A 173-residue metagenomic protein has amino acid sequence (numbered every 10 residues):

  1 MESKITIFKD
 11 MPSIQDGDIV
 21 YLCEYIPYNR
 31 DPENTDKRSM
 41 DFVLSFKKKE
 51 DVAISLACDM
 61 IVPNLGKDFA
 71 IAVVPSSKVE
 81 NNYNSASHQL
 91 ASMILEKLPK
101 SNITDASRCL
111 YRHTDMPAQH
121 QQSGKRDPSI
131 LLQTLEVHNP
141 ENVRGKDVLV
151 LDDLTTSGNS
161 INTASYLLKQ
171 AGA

Functional and structural regions predicted by a protein language model:
M1-F69, V79-E80, Y111-R144: Active-site-facing substrate-recognition patch
A57, I61, A86-I94, A164: Generic structural signal for hydrophobic residues
L65, A70-N82, A86-Q89, M93: Coupling/switch/interface segments within P-loop NTPase motor domains and analogous charged loops in nucleic-acid
A70-I71, D147-L149: Structural motif
A70-I71, S101-Y111: A short coil-to-beta-strand element that immediately follows conserved catalytic motifs
V150-A164: A phosphate-binding catalytic loop at a beta-strand-loop-alpha-helix junction that coordinates phosphoryl groups
Q170-A173: Conserved S-adenosyl-L-methionine
